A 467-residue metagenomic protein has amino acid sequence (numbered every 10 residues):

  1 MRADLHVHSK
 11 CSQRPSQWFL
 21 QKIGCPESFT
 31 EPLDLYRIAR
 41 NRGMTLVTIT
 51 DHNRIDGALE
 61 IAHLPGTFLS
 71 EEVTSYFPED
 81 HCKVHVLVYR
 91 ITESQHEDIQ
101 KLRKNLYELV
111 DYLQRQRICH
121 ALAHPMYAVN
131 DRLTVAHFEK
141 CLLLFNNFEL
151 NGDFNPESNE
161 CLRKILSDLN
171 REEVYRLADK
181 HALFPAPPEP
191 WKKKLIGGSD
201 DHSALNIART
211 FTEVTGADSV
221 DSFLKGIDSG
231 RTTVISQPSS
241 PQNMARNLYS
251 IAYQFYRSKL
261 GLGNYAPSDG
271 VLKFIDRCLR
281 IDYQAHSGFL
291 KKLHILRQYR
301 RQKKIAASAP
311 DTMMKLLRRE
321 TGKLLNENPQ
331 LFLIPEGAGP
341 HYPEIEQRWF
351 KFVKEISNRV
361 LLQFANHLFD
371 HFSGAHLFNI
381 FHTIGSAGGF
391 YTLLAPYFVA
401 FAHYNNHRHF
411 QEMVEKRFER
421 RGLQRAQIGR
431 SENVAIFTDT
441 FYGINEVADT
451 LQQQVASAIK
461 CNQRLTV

Functional and structural regions predicted by a protein language model:
M1-C82, L205, E432: An N-terminally biased module of ancient metal coordination in phosphate/nucleic-acid-related enzymes
R2-P26, E93-E213: Domain-core and long-helix interface of multi-subunit machines
H6, D51, T67, V88 (+5 more regions): Divalent metal-coordination and catalytic microenvironments
V7, S12, H52-I55, E108-R117 (+4 more regions): C-terminal functional module detector
F68-T74, C141-P156, A217-S229: Acidic, His- and aromatic-enriched active-site or binding-groove loops in soluble protein domains that engage sugars
T312, R318, G322, N326-Q330 (+2 more regions): C-terminal non-catalytic accessory extensions
T383, A387-V467: N-terminal subdomain of nucleotide-sugar transferases
